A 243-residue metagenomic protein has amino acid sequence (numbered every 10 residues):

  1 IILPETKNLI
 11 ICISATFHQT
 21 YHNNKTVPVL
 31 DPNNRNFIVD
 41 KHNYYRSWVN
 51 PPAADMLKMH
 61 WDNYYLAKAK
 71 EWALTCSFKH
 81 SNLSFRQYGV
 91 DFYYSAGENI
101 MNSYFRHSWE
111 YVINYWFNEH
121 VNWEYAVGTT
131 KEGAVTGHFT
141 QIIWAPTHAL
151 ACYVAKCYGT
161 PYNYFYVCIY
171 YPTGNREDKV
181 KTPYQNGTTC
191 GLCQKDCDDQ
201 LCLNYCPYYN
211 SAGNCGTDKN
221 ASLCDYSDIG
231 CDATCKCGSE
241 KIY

Functional and structural regions predicted by a protein language model:
L3, C12-Y243: Mature extracellular or exoplasmic CAP/SCP-family domains and secreted bioactive peptides
T6-N8: Compositionally biased, low-complexity intrinsically disordered regions
